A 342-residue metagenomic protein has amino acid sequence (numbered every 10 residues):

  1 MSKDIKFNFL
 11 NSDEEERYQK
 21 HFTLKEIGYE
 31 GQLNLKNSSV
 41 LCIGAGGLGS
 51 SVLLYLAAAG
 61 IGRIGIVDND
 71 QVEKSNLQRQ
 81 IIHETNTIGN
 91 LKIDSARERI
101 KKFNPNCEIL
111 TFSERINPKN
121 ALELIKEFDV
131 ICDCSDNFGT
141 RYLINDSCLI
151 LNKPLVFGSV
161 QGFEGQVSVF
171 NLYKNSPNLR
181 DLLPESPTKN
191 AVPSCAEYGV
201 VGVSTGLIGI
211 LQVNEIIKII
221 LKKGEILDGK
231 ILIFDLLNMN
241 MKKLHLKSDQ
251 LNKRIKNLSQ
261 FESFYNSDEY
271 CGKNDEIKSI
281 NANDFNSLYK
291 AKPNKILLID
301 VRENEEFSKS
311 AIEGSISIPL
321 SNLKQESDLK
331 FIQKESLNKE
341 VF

Functional and structural regions predicted by a protein language model:
M1-L41, F264-K273: N-terminal charged helix/coil linker that caps or initiates catalytic domains
S2, E108-F112, I116-N117, L122 (+2 more regions): E1/E1-like adenylate-forming module used to activate ubiquitin-like modifiers and sulfur-carrier proteins
S2-F9, V67-N104: Glycine-rich phosphate-binding loop and adjoining beta1-alpha1-beta2 segment of Rossmann-like nucleotide-binding folds
I43, L56, I318-L320, S327-F342: Catalytic cysteine-centered active loop of the rhodanese-like fold, especially the PTP/DSP P-loop
L48-G49: Hydrophobic/small residue at the entry helix of a nucleotide-binding pocket
K119-E127, N286-A291, E326-L337: Short amphipathic alpha-helix with an adjacent loop that forms part of the alpha/beta core around
V130, P193-L232, L237: Conserved anion/nucleotide-ligand pocket segment
L236-S310: Flexible, polar/low-complexity N-terminal or interdomain linker segments that lie immediately upstream of folded
